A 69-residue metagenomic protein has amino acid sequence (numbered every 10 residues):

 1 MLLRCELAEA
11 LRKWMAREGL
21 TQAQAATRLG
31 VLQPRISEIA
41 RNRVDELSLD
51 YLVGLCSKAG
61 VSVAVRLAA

Functional and structural regions predicted by a protein language model:
M1-G19, R28, A64-R66: A short, Lys/Arg-rich alpha-helix, primarily the initiator
L11, Q22, L52: Generic structural marker for isolated residues within well-ordered, non-membrane alpha-helices of soluble domains
G19-S37: Short alpha-helical DNA-recognition segment
S37-E38, V53: Key DNA-contacting residues within the recognition helix of helix-turn-helix
R41: Residue-level detection of the helix-turn-helix DNA-binding "recognition helix"
L49-V65: DNA major-groove recognition helix of helix-turn-helix/homeodomain DNA-binding modules
